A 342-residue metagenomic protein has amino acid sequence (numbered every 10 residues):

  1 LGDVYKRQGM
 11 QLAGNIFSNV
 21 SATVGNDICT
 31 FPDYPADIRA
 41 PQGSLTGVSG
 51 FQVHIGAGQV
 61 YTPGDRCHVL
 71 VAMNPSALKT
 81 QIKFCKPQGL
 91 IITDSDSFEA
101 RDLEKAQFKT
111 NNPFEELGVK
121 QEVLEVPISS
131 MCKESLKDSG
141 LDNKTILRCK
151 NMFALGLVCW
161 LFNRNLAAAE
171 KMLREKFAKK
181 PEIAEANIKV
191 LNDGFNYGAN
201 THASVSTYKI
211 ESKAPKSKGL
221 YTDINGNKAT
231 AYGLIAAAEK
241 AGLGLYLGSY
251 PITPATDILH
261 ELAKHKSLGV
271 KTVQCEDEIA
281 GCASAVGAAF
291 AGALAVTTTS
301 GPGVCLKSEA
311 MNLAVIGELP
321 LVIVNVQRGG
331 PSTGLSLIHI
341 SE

Functional and structural regions predicted by a protein language model:
L1-Y5, H339-E342: Short, small-residue-biased leader/transition segments that mark boundaries at the very start of proteins
G2-D3, T62, R66-V69, N74 (+4 more regions): A short, small-residue-rich loop immediately preceding and capping a beta-strand
D3, R7-A241: Active-site cofactor/cluster-binding pocket
Q8-M10, D37-A40, K79-T80, E99-A100 (+4 more regions): Flexible loop/turn segments at secondary-structure boundaries
N15-G25, F84, G233-A241, A263-K264 (+2 more regions): Alpha-helix C-terminal capping segments
D33-R39, L294-L337, S341: Conserved thiamine diphosphate
Y34-P35, V190, E211-P215, Y250-P254 (+2 more regions): A glycine-rich phosphate-binding loop feature that marks nucleotide/adenosyl-phosphate handling sites
S212-S284, F290-T298, V304: Non-catalytic terminal/interface segments that mediate subunit docking, oligomerization, and allosteric communication
